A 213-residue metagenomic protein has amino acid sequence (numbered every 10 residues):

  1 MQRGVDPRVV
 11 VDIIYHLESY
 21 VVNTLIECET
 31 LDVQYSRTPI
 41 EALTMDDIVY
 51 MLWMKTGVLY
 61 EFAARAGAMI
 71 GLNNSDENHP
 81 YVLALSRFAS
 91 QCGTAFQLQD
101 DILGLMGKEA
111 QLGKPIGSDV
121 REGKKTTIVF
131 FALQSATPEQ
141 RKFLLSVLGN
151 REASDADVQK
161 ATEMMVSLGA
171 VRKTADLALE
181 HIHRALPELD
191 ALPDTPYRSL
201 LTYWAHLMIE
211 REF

Functional and structural regions predicted by a protein language model:
M1-F213: All-alpha prenyltransferase/terpene-synthase fold signal
